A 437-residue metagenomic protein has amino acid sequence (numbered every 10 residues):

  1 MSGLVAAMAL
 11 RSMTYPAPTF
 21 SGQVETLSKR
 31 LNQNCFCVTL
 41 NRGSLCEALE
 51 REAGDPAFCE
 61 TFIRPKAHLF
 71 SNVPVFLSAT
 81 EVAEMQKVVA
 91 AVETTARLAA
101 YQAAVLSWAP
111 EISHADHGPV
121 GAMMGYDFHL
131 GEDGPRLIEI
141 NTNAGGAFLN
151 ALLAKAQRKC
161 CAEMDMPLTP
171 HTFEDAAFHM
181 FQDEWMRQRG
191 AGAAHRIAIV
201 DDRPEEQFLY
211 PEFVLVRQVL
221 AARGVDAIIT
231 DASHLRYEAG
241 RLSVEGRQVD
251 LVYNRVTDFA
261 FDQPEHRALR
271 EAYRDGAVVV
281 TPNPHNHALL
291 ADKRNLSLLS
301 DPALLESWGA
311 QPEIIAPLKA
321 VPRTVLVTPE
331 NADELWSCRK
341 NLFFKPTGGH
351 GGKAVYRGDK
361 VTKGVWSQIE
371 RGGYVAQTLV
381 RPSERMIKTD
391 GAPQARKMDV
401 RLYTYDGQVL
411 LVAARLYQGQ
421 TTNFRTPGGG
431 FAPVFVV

Functional and structural regions predicted by a protein language model:
S2-V437: Preference for protein termini
